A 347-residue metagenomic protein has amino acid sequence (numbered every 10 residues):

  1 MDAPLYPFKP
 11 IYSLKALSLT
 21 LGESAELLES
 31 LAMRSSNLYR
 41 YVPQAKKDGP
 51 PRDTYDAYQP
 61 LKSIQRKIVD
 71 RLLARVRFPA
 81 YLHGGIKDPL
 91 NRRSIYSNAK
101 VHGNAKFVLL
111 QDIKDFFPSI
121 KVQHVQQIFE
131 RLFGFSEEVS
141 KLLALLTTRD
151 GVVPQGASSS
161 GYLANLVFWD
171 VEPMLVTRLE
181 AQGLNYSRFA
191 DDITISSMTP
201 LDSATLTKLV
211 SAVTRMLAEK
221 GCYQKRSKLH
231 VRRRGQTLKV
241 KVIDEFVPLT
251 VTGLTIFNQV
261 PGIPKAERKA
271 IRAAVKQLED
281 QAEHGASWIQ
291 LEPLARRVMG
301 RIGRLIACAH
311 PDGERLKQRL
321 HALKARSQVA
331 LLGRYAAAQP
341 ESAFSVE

Functional and structural regions predicted by a protein language model:
M1-E138, L142-A157, L166-W169, P173 (+1 more regions): Right-hand nucleic-acid polymerase module
L110-K114, G156, S160, Q182-P200: Catalytic palm active-site di-aspartate
